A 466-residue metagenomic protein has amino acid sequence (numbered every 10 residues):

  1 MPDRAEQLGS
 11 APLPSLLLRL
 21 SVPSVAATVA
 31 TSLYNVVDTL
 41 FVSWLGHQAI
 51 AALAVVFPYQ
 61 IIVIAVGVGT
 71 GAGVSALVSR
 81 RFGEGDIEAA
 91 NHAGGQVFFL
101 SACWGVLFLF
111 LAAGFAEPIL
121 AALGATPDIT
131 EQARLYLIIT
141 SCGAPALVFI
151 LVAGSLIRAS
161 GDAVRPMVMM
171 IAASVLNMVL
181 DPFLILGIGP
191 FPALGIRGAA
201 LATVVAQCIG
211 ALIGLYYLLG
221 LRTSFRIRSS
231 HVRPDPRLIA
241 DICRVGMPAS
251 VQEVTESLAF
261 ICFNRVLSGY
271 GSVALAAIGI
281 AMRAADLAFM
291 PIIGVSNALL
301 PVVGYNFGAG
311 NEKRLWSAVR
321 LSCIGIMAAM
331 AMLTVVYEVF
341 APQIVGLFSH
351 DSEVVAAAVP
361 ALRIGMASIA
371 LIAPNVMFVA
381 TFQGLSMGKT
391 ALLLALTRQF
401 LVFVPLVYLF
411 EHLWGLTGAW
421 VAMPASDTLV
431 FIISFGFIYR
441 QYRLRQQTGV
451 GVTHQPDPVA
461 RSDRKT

Functional and structural regions predicted by a protein language model:
M1-S21, V78-P145, F191-M247, V303-S368 (+1 more regions): Short alpha-helical transmembrane segments in multi-pass integral membrane proteins
L8-L40, W44-L45, P58-G73, L77 (+6 more regions): N-terminal transmembrane alpha-helices
R19-D38, I139, A173, A206-G210 (+4 more regions): Transmembrane helical elements of multi-pass membrane transporters/channels
V29, L33-A51, L120-P127, F183-L194 (+4 more regions): Helix-terminus/linker motif at the lipid-water interface of multi-pass membrane proteins
I50-F110, L147-P166, A277-V335, V339-A341 (+2 more regions): Small-residue-rich hydrophobic transmembrane alpha-helices
I62-A65, N177-P182, A211-L215, L287-M290 (+4 more regions): Hydrophobic transmembrane alpha-helices of multi-pass small-molecule transporters
G71, T140-R158, P166-S174, A199-I213 (+4 more regions): Short runs within selected transmembrane alpha-helices of multi-pass transporters and secretion channels
A112, S155, D181, I185 (+8 more regions): Structural signal for membrane-spanning alpha-helices in multi-pass inner-membrane proteins, emphasizing helix cores
